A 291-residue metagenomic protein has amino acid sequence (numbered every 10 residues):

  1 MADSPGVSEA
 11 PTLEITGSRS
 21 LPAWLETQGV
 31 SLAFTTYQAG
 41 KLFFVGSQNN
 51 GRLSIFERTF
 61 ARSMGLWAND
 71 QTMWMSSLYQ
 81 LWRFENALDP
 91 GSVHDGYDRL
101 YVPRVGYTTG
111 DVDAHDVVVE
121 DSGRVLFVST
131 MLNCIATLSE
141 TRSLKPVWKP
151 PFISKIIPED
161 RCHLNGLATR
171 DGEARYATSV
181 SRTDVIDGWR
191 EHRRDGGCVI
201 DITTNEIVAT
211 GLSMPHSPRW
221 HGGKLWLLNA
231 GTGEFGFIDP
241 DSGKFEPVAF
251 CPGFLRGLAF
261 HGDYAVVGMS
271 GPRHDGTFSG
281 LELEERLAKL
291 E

Functional and structural regions predicted by a protein language model:
A2-E291: Sequence-structural signature of mature extracellular/luminal beta-sheet repeat domains, prominently beta-propellers
